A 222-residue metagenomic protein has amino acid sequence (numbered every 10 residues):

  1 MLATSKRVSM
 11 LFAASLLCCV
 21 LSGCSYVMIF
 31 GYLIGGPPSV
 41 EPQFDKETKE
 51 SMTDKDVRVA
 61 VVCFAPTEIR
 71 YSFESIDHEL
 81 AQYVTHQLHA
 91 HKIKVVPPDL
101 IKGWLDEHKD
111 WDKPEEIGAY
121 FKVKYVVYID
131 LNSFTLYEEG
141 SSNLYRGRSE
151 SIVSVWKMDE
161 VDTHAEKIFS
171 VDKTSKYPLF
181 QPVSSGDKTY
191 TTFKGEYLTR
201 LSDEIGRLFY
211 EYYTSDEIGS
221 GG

Functional and structural regions predicted by a protein language model:
M1-F12: Bacterial N-terminal signal peptides that target proteins for export
F12-S22: Bacterial N-terminal signal peptides
C24-K94, Y210-G222: A structural "domain/chain start" motif
A65-S75, K102-W104, E139-G140, G186-G195: Second-shell loop/turn segments in exported
I76, L80, V84, D110-P114 (+3 more regions): Stable alpha-helical elements in mature extracytoplasmic
H89-H108: Short beta-strand->alpha-helix linker/helix-N-cap micro-motif that forms a surface specificity/interaction loop
H108-E166, F180: Surface-exposed short loop/turn segments
K157-I218: Short secondary-structure boundary motifs at beta->alpha junctions and helix caps
